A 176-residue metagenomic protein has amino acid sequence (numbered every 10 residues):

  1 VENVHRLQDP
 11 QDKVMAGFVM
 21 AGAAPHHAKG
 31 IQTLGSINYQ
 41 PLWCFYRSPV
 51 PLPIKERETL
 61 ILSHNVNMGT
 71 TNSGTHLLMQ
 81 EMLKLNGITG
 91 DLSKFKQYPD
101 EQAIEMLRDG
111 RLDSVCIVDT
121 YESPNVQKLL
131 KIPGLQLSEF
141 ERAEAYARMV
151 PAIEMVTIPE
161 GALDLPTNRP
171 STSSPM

Functional and structural regions predicted by a protein language model:
V1, Q40-D109: Bilobed "Venus flytrap"/periplasmic-binding protein-like clamshell domains and structurally analogous long
V1-L62: Short, glycine-/small- and polar/acidic-enriched structural segments that line small-molecule recognition paths
P10, A21-A24, I37-Y39, R47-V50 (+5 more regions): Solvent-exposed coil/turn segments that connect beta secondary-structure elements in extracytoplasmic/periplasmic
V14, G35-N38, L52-P53, L85-I88 (+2 more regions): Short, low-complexity, polar/charged sequence segments that are solvent-exposed and flexible
I31-L34, E81-L83, L129-K131: Short, glycine/charged-enriched secondary-structure capping and boundary segments
I88-M176: Pocket-lining segment of extracytoplasmic ligand-binding domains
